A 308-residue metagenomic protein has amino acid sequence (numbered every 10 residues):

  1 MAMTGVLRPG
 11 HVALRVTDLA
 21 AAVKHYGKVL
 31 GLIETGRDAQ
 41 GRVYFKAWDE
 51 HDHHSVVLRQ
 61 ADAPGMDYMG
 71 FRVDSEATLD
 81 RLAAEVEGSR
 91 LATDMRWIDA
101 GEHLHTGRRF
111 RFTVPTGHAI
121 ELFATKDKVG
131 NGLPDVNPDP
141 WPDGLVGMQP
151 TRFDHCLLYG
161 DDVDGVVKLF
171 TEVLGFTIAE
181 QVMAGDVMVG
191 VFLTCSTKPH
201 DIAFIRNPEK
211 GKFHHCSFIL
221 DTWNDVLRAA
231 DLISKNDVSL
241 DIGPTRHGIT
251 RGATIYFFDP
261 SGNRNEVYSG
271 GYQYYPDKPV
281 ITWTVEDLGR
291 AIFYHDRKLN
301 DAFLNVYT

Functional and structural regions predicted by a protein language model:
M1-A20, M66-M69, L133-D164, F213-F218 (+2 more regions): N-terminal beta-strand motif that seeds the catalytic metal site of vicinal oxygen chelate
A2, E87-Q149, V191-F192, D237-T308: Vicinal oxygen chelate
A2-R96, Y307: The feature marks the first
T4, A13-D52, R108, L158-H200: Core segments of cupin and vicinal oxygen chelate
R8-T17, A61-V86, R108-V114, H118 (+3 more regions): Vicinal oxygen chelate
I33-D67, A119-K126, A179-H214, L220-W223 (+1 more regions): Conserved short beta-strand elements that form part of the metal-binding/catalytic scaffold of enzyme active sites
